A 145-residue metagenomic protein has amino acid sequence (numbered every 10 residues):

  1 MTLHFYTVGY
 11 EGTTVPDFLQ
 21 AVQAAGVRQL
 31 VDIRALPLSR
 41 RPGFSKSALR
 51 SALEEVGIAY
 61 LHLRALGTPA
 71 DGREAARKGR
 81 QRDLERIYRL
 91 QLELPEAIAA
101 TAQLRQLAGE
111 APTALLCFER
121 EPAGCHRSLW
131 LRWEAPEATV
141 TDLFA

Functional and structural regions predicted by a protein language model:
M1-A145: Residues lining hydrophobic/aromatic ligand-binding pockets adjacent to catalytic sites
